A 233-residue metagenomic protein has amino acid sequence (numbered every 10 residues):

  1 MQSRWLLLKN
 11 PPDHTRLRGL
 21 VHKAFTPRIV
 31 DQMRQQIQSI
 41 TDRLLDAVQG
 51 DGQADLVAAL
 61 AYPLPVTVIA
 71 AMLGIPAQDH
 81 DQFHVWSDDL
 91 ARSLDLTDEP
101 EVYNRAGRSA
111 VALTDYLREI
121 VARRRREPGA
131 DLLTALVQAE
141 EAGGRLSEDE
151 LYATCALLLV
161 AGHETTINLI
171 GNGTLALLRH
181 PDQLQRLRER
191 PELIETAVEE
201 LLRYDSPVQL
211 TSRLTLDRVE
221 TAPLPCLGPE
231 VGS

Functional and structural regions predicted by a protein language model:
M1-S233: Cytochrome P450
